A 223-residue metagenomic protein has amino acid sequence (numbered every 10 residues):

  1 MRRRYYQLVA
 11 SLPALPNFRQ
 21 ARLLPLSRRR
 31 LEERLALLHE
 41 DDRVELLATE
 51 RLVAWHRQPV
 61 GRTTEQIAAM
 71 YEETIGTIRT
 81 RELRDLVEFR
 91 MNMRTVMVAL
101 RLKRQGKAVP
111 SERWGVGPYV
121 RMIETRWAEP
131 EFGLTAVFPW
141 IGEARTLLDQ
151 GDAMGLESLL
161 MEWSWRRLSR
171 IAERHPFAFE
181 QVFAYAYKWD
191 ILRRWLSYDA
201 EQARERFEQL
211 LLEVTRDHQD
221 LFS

Functional and structural regions predicted by a protein language model:
M1-S223: N-terminal domain-start signal
